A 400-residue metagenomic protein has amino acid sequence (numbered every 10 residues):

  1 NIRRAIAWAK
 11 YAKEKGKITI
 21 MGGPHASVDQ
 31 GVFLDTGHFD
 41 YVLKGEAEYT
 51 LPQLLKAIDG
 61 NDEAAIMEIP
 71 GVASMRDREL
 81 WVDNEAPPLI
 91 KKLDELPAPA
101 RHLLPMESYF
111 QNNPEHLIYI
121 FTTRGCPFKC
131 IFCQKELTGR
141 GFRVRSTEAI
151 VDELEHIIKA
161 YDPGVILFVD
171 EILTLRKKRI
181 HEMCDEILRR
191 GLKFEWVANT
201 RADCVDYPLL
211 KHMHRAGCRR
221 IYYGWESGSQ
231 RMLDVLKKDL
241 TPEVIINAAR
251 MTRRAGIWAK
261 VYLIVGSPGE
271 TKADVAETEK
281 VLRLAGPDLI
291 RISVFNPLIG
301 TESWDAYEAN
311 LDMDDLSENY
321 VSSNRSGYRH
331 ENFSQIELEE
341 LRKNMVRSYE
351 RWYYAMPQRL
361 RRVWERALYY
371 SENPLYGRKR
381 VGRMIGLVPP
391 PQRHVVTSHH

Functional and structural regions predicted by a protein language model:
N1-I90, V294, G300: Glycine-rich beta-alpha loop elements in corrinoid/cobalamin-binding modules across cobalamin-dependent enzymes
Q30, F128, K177-K178, R231 (+4 more regions): Flexible glycine/acidic-rich beta-alpha junction loops that bind and position SAM and/or redox cofactors in anaerobic
V32-D35, L209, G269-R283: Catalytic cores of alpha/beta
T36-D40, D59-N61, D239-L240, T278-K280 (+1 more regions): Short, hinge-like loop/turn segments at secondary-structure boundaries
E46, K91, R145, L175-K178 (+3 more regions): Residue-level signal for the nucleotide or nucleotide-sugar donor/cofactor binding architecture
D77, E302-A309, D314-H400: Radical SAM enzyme core and accessory elements
D94-Y262, K280: Radical SAM [4Fe-4S] cluster-binding motif and immediate context
